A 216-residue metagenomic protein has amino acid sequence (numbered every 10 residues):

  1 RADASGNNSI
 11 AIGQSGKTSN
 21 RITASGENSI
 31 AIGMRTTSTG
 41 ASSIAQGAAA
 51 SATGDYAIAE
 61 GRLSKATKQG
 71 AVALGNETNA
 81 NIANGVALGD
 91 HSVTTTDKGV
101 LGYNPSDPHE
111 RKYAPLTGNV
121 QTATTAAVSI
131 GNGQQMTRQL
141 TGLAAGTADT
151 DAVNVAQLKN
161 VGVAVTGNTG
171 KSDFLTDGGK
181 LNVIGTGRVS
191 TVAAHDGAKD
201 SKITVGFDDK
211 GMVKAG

Functional and structural regions predicted by a protein language model:
R1-G142, A156-K159: Glycine- and small/polar-enriched repetitive beta-structure motifs of secreted/surface proteins
A2, G26, G54, N76 (+6 more regions): Intrinsic disorder/low-complexity signal
V93, K98-L101, P105-V120, A127-S129 (+2 more regions): Surface-exposed, low-helix, low-complexity loop/repeat segments of extracellular attachment proteins
G142-A145, V165: Generic structural "secondary-structure junction" signal
A145-A152: Extracytoplasmic Gram-positive cell-surface binding/anchoring modules and repeats
